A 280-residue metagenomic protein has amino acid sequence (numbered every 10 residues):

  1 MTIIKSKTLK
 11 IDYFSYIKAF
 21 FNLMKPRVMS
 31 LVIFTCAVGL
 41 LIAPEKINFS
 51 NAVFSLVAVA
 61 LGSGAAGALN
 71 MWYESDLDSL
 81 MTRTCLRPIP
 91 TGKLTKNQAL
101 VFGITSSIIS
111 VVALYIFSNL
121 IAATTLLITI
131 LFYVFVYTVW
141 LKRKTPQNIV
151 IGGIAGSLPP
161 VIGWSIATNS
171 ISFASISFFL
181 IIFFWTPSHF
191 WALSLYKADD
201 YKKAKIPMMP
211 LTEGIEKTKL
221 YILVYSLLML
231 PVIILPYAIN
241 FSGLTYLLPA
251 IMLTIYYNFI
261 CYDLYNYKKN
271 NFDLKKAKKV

Functional and structural regions predicted by a protein language model:
T2-S15, Y73-L94, W191-T218: Cytosolic, membrane-interface loops and tails of multi-pass inner-membrane proteins
F34-A37, R87-P90, V150-A167, E216-K217 (+1 more regions): Small-residue-rich segments of transmembrane alpha-helices in multi-pass membrane proteins, especially helix faces
F34-S75, S107, V111, T124-V136 (+1 more regions): Membrane-embedded alpha-helical segments that form the functional core of polytopic membrane enzymes, especially those
C36-A43, S110-F117, Y133, Y137-T138 (+4 more regions): Structural signal for membrane-spanning alpha-helices in multi-pass inner-membrane proteins, emphasizing helix cores
D76, F132-T145, F190, Y196 (+2 more regions): C-terminal ends of transmembrane helices
R83-T124, G214-A238: Multi-pass membrane catalytic core of lipid/isoprenoid biosynthesis enzymes
K96-A167: Intramembrane alpha-helical segments
N258-V280: Interfacial loop-to-transmembrane junctions
